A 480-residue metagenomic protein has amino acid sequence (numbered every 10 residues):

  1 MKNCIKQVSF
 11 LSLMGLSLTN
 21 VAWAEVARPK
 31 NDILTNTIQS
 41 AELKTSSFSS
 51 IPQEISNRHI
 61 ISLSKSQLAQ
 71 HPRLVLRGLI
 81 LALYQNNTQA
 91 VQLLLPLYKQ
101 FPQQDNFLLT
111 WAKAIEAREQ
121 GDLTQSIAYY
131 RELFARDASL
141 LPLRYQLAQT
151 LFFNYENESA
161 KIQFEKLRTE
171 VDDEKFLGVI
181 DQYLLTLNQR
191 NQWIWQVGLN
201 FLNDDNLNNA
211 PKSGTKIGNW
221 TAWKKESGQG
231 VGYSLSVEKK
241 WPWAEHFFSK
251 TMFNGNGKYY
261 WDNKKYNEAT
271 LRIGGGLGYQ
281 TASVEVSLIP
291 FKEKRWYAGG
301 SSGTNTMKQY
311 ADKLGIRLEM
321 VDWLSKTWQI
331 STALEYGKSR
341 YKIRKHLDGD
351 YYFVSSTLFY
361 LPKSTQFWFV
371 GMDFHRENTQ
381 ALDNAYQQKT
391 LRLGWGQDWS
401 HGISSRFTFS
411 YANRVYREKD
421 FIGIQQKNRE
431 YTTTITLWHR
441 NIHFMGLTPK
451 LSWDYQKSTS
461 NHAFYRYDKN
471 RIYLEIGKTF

Functional and structural regions predicted by a protein language model:
M1-V26: Gram-negative bacterial Sec-dependent N-terminal signal peptides
E25-L63, P72, I80-L83, Q89-Q92 (+3 more regions): Gram-negative and organellar
Q67: A contiguous catalytic/ligand-binding core that recognizes phosphate-bearing ligands
